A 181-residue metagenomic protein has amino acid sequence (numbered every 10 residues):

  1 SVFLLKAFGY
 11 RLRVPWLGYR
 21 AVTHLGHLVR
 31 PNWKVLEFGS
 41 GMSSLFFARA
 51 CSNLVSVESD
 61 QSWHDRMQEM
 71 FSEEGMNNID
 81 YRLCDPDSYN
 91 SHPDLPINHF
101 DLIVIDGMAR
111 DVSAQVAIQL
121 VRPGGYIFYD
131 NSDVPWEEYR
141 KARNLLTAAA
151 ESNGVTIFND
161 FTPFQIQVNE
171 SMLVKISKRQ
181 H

Functional and structural regions predicted by a protein language model:
S1-W16: Membrane-proximal basic amphipathic "stem/tether" segments
L12-Y19, G107-M108, Q165: Conserved phosphate-coordination/catalytic loops
L17-D87: SAM cofactor-binding core of SAM-dependent methyltransferases, primarily the Rossmann-like beta-alpha-beta module
V35, S56, V104, F128-Y129: Generic enzyme active-site microenvironment
G39-M42, G107-D111: Short beta->alpha connector loops
L45-R49, I97-N98, T147-A149: Short loop/helix-cap segments at secondary-structure boundaries that form the rim of catalytic
P93-L102: A short acidic, Gly/Pro-enriched loop at the edge of an enzyme's catalytic core that lines a small-molecule cofactor
L102, M108-H181: C-terminal substrate-binding/active-site "lid" region of AdoMet-derived donor-dependent transferases
